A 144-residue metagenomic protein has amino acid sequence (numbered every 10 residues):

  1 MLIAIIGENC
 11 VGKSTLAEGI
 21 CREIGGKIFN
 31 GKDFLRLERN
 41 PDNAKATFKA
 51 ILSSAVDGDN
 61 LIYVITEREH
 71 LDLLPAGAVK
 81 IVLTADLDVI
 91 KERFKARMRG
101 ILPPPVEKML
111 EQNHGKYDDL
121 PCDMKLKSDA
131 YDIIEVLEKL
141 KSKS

Functional and structural regions predicted by a protein language model:
L2: Walker A (P-loop) ATP-phosphate-binding motif of ABC ATPase nucleotide-binding domains
I5: Hydrophobic anchor at the beta1->P-loop junction of P-loop NTPases
E8: P-loop (Walker A) phosphate-binding loop of NTP-binding proteins
V11: ATP-binding Walker
S14: Walker A/P-loop
A17-D59: Conserved substrate/cofactor phosphate-moiety recognition/catalytic segment in nucleotide-dependent phosphotransferases
A76-F94: Conserved phosphate-donor/acceptor-positioning beta-strand/loop module used by diverse small-molecule
R99-S144: Small-molecule kinase domains that catalyze NTP-dependent phosphoryl transfer to phosphate-bearing small molecules
